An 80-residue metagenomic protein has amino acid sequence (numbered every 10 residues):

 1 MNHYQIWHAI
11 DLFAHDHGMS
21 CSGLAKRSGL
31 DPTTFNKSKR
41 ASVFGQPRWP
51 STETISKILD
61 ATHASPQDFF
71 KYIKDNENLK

Functional and structural regions predicted by a protein language model:
M1-G23: A short, Lys/Arg-rich alpha-helix, primarily the initiator
D11, S22, K26, S56 (+1 more regions): Residues within the helices of the helix-turn-helix
A14, K39, I73: DNA major-groove recognition helix of helix-turn-helix
H15, K26, D60: Alpha-helical residues within the helix-turn-helix
S20, D31-T34, S51, S65: Short coil turns linking two alpha-helices in DNA-binding domains
G29-R48: Recognition helix of helix-turn-helix/homeodomain-like DNA-binding domains that insert into the DNA major groove
V43-D60: Short, basic-rich loop-to-helix N-cap that marks the start of a DNA-contacting helix
D60, Q67-K80: Short, charged recognition helix plus adjacent turn of helix-turn-helix-like nucleic-acid-binding domains
